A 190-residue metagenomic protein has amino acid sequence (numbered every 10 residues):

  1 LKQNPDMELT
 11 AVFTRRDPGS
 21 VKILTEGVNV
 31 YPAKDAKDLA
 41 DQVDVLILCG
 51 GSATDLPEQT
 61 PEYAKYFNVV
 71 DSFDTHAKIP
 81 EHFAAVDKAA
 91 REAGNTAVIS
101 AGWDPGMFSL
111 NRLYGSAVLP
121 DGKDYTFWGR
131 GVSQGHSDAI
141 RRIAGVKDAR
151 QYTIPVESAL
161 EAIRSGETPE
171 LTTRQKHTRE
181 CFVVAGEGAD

Functional and structural regions predicted by a protein language model:
Q3-T25: NAD(P)-binding Rossmann-fold cofactor-contacting core
N29-D35: Short acidic-hydrophobic, aromatic-tinged amphipathic segments that line or gate anion-handling sites
A36-V45, A53-S72: Rossmann-fold NAD(P) dinucleotide-binding segment
D71-S72, A97-A101, F127, Q151: General beta-strand structural signal in soluble alpha/beta enzymes
F73-A97: Rossmann-fold NAD(P)-binding glycine/threonine-rich loop
H76-I79, S100-S109, R130-S133: Gly/Ser/Thr-rich loops at beta-strand to alpha-helix junctions that form or flank small-molecule/cofactor-binding
R91-S116: Short alpha-helices
S116-D190: Active-site-lining helix/loop region of Rossmann-like oxidoreductase modules
